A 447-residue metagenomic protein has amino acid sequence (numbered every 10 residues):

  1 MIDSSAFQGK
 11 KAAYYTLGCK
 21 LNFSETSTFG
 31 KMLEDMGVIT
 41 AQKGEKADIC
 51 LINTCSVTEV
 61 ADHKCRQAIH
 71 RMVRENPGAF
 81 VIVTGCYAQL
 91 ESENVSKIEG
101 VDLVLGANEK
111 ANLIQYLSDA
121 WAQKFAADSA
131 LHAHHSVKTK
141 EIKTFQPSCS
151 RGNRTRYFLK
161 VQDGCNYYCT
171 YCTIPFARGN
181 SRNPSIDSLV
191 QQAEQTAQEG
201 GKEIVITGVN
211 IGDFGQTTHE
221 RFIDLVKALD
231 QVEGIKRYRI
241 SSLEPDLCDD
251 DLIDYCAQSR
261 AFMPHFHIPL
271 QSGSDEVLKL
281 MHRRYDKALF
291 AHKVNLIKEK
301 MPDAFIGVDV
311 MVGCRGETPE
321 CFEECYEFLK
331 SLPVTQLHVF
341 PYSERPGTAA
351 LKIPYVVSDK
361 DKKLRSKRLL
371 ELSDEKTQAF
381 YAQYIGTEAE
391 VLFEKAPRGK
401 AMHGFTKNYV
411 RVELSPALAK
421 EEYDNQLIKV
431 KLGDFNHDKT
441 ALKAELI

Functional and structural regions predicted by a protein language model:
M1-T207, G212-D213, D251, F266 (+6 more regions): Proteins enriched for Cys/Gly/acidic motifs involved in redox and nucleic-acid/cofactor modification
E45-K46, N166, G273, P397-G399 (+1 more regions): Short strand-connecting beta-turns/loops that link adjacent beta-strands
L51, C86, L113, I206 (+7 more regions): Residue-level signal for inorganic ion chemistry
V81-I82, L90, Q198-P319: Conserved SAM/AdoMet-binding glycine-rich loop
L278-M281, A349-I353: Short acidic, glycine/proline-rich loop/turn micro-motifs
E317, L332-V334: Contiguous mid-protein beta-loop-alpha structural module that forms a pocket-lining wall or clamp of enzyme active
K352-I447: Terminal RNA-binding accessory module
